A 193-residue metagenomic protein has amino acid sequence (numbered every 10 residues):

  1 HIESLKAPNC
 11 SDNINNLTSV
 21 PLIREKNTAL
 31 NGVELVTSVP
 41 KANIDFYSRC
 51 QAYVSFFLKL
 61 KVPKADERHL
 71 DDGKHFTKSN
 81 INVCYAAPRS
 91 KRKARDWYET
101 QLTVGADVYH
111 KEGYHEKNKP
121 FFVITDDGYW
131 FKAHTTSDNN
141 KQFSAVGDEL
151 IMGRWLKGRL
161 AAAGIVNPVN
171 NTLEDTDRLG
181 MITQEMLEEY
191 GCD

Functional and structural regions predicted by a protein language model:
H1-R68: Signature of lipid phosphatidyltransferase scaffolds
I44-G191: Polyanion-binding interface signature
